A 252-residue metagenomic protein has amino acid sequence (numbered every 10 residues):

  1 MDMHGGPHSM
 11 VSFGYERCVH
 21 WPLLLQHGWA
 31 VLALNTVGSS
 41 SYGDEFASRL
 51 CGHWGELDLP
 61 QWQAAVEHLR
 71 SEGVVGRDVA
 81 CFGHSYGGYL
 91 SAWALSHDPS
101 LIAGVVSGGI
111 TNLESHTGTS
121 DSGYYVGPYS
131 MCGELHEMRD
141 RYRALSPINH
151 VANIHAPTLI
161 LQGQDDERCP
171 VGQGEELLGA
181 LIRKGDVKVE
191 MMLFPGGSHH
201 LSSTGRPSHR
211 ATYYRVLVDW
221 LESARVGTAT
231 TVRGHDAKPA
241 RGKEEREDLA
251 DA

Functional and structural regions predicted by a protein language model:
D2, L25, A33-A252: Active-site-proximal cap/loop segments of hydrolase catalytic domains
P7-S9, V31: Serine-hydrolase catalytic-loop signature spanning alpha/beta hydrolases and amidase-signature enzymes
M10-Y15, S41: Glycine/threonine-rich flexible loop motifs
G14-L34: Short amphipathic alpha-helix adjacent to the substrate-entry channel of hydrolases
